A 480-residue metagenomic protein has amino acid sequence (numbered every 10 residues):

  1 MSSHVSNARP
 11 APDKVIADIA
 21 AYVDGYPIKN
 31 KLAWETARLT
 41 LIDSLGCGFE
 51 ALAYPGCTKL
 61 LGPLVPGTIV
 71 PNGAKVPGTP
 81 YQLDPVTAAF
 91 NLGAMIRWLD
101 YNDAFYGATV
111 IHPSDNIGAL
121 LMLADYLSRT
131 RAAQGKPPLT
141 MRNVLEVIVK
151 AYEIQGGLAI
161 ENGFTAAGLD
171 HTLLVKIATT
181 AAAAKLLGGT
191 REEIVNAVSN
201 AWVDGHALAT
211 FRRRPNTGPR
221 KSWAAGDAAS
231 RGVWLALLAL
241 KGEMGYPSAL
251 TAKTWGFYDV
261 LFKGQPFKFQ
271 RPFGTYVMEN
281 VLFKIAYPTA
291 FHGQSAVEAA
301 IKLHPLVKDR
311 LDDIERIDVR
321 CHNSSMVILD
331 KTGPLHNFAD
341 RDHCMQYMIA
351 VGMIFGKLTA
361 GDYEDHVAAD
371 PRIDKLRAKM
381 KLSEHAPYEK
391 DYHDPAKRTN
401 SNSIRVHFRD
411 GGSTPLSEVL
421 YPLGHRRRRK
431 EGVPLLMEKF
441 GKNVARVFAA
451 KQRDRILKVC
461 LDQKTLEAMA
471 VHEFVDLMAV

Functional and structural regions predicted by a protein language model:
M1-V110, N216-S230, L237-V480: Terminal-appendage/accessory-domain detector
Y26, A51, L120-T130, T180-L187 (+3 more regions): Well-ordered alpha-helical scaffold segments within catalytic/enzyme domains
Y81-D100, N143-L158, E193-G205, D259: Short, charged, amphipathic alpha-helices and their helix-cap/turn boundaries
I96-L158: Hydrophobic alpha-helical hairpins/lids featuring a short glycine-rich hinge
A108-D115, N143-I148, F164-K176, K221-G226 (+2 more regions): Active-site nucleophile and cofactor-binding loops and adjacent substrate-binding regions of central metabolic enzymes
D115-G118, M122-L123, D170-L186, N196-K268: Amphipathic alpha-helical interface segments
L127-L145, G188-V195, M244-S248, K308 (+1 more regions): Structural helix-adjacent loops and short alpha-helical linkers that scaffold large soluble proteins
E161-A166, N216: Membrane-interface helix caps and helix-loop-helix hairpins in membrane proteins
